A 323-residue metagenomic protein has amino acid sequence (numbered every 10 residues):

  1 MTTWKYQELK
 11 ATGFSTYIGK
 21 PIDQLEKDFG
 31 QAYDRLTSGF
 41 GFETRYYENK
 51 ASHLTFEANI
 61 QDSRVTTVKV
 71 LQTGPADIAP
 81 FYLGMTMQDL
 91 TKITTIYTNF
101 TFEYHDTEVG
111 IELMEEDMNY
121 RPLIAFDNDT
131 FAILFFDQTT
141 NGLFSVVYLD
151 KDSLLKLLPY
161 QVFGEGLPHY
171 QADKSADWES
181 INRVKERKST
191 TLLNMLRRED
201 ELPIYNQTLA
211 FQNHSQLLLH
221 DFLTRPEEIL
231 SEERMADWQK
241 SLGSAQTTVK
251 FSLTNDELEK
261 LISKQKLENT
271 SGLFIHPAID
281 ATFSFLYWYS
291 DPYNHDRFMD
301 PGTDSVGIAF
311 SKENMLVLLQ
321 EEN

Functional and structural regions predicted by a protein language model:
M1-Y205, H220: Short helix/turn-capping signatures at newly exposed starts of structured segments
K27, K92, T191, M195 (+6 more regions): Charged/polar, solvent-exposed surface patches and flexible loops
G30, T95, R198, H220 (+3 more regions): Generic surface-pattern signal
E57-V68, I124-D137, R225-W238, L253-E259 (+1 more regions): Short, Lys/Arg-enriched charge-dense amphipathic segments
G74-D129, Q239-N323: A well-ordered secondary-structure block
P159-H169, W178, I229, D237 (+1 more regions): Cell-envelope/ECM-targeting effectors and their regulatory/trafficking segments
W178-V249, G302-V306: Short, well-ordered surface patches within globular domains
